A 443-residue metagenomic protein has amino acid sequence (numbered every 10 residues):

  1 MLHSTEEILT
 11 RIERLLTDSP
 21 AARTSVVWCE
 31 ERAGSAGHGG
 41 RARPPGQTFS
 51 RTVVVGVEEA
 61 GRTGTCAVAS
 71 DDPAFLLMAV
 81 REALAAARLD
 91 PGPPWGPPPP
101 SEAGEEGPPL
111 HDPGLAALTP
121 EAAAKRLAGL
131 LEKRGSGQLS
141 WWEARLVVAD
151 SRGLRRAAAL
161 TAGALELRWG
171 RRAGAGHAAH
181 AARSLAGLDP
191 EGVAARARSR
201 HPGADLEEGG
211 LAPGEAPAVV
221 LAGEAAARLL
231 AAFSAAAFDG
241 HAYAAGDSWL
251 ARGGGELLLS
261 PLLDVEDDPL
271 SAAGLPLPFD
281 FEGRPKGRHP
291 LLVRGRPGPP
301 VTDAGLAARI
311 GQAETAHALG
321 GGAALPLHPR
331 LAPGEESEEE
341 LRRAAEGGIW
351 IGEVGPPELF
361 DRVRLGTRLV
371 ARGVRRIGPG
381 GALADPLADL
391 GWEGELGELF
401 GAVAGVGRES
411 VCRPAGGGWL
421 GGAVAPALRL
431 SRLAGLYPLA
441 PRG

Functional and structural regions predicted by a protein language model:
L2-S35, M78-A159, G192-A227, E340 (+1 more regions): Acidic low-complexity segments
A33-R88: N-terminal alpha-helical targeting/anchoring segments
S35-R41, R145-L160, A175-A181, L229-A235 (+4 more regions): Short acidic, glycine/serine/threonine-rich loops at helix termini
Q47-E59, R156-S184, L291-V293, A371-P379: Short beta-strand elements
T63-A67, S101-P120, E166-V193: Short His/Asp/Glu-rich catalytic/ion-coordination signatures at enzyme active sites or charged loops
M78, E82, R183-A186, A236-G246 (+2 more regions): Extended active-site and interfacial segments that coordinate phosphate-rich ligands in large catalytic machineries
R155-E256: Internal metal/ion-chelating core segments
G253-G443: Dual-mode signal for accessory low-complexity, basic/Gly-rich regions
